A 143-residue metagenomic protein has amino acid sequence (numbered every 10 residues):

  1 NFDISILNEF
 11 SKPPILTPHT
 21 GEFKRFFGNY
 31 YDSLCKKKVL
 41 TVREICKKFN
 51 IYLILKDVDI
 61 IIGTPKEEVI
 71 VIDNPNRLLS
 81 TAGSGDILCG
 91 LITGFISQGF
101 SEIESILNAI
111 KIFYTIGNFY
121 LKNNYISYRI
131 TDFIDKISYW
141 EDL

Functional and structural regions predicted by a protein language model:
N1-D73: Glycine-rich phosphate/dinucleotide-binding loop and adjoining beta-alpha-beta core of small-molecule
D3-E9, R77, S97-Q98, K111: A structural preference for long, well-packed, hydrophobic secondary-structure segments
K12, F100, S138: N-terminal loops that bind phosphate or other acidic moieties and the adjacent beta-alpha structural core
R25, T81-I112: Short, small-residue alpha-helix embedded
D32-K37, G99-L107, Y125-I126: Short, charged, surface-exposed loops that flank catalytic or proteolytic processing sites
I70-G83: Short pre-catalytic strand/loop immediately N-terminal to key active-site residues, enriched for Gly-Thr
T115-L143: Charged C-terminal helix
